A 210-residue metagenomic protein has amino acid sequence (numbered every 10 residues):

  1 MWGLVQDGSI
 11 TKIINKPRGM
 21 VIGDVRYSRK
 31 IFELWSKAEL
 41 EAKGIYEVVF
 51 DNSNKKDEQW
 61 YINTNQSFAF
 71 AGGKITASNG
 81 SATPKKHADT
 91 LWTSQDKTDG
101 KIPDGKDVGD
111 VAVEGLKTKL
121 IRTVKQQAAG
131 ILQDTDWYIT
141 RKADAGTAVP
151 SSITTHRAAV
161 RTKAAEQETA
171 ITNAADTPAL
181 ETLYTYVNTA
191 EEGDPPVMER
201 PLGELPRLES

Functional and structural regions predicted by a protein language model:
M1-Q133, A165-S210: Interaction-interface detector
K117, A145-V149: Residue-level recognition of alpha-helical structural elements
T135-G146, Q167: Secondary-structure edge/capping motif, primarily at the C-terminal ends of alpha-helices and the immediately following
P150-A158, E181: Short, charged, amphipathic alpha-helical segments
